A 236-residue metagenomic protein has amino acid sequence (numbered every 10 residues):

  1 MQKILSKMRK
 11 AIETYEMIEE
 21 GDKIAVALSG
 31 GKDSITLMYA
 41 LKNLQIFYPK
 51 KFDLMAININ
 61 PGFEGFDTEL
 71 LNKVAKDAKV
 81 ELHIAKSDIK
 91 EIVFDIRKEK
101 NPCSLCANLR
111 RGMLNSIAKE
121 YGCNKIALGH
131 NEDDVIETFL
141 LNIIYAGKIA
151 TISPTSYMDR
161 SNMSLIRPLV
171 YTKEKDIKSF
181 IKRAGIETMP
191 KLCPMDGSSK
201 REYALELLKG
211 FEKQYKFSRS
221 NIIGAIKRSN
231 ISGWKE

Functional and structural regions predicted by a protein language model:
M1-E137, Y145, K175-R183: ATP-dependent adenylation/nucleotidyltransferase module used to activate substrates
K7, A11, I143, L207-G210 (+1 more regions): Residues that form generic nucleotide/phosphate-binding pockets
Y15, L44, Y48, F211-Q214 (+2 more regions): Solvent-exposed amphipathic alpha-helical surface segments
L54, R110, D133-K213: Catalytic subdomain that performs nucleotidyl-dependent activation
P61-F63, I89-E91, S156-D159, T172 (+2 more regions): Residue-level detector of flexible, active-site-proximal loop/helix-junction positions within diverse enzyme catalytic
V93-I96, K200-E202, I231: Short, solvent-exposed polar/charged micro-motifs at secondary-structure junctions
S199, F217-E236: A short, charged, Gly/Pro-tolerant segment at domain boundaries
